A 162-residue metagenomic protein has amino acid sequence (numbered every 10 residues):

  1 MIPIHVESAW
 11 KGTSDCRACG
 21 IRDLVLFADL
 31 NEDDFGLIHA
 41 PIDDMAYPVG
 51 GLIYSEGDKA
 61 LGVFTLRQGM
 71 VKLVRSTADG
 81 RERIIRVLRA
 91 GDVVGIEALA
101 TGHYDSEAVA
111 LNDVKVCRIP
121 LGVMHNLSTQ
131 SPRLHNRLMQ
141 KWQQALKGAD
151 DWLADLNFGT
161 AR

Functional and structural regions predicted by a protein language model:
M1-R162: Cytosolic regulatory regions built on CNB/CRP/Popeye-like sensor folds
